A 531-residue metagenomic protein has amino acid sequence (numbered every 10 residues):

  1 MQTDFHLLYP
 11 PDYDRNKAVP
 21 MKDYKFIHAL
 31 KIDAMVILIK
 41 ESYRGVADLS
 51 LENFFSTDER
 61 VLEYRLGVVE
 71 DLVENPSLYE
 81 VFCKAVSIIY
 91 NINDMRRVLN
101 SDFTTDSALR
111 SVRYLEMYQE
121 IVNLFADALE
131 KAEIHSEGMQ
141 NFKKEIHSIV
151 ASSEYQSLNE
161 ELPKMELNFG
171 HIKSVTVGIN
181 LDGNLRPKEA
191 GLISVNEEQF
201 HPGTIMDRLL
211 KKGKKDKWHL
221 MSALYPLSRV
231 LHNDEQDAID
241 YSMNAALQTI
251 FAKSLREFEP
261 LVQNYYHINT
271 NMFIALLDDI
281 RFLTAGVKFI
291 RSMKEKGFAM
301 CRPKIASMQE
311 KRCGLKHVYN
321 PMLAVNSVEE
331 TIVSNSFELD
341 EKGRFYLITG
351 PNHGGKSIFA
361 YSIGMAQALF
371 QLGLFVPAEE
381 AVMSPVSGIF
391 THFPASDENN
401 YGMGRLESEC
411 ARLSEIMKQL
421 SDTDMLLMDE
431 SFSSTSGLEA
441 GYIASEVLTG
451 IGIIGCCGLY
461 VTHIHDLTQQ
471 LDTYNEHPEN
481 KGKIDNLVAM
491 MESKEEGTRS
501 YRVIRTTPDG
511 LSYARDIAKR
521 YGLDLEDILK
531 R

Functional and structural regions predicted by a protein language model:
M1-R186: Conserved amphipathic alpha-helical "coupling/scaffold" segments that transmit conformational changes between domains
R110, I268, M272-A275, R405-S408: Alpha-helical initiation/capping and key positions within long helical/coiled-coil segments
Y118, F251, F258, V262-N269 (+4 more regions): Amphipathic alpha-helical coiled-coil segments
Q119-L129, N159, V262, Y266 (+2 more regions): A structural signal for well-ordered alpha-helices, especially hydrophobic packing surfaces of coiled-coils
H171-D240: Structured, charged N-terminal subsegments at the starts of enzyme catalytic cores and at intra-chain domain/subunit
R229-Q263, T270: Extended, charged coiled-coil "arm/hinge" scaffolds of SMC/Rad50-like chromosome-maintenance ATPases and other large
A275-A324: Charged, amphipathic alpha-helical linker segments immediately N-terminal to NTP-binding catalytic cores
M308-R531: ATPase nucleotide-binding head domains, primarily ABC-like/P-loop NTPase cores
